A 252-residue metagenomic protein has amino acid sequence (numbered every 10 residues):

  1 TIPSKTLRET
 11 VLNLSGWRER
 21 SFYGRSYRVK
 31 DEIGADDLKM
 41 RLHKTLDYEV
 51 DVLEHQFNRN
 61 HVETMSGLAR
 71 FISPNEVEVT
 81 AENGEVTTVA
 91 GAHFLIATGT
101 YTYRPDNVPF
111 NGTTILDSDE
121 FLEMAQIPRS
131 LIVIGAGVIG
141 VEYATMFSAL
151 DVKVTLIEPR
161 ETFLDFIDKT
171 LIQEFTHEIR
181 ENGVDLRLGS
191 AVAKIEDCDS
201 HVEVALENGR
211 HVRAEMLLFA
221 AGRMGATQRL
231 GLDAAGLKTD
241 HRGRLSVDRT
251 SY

Functional and structural regions predicted by a protein language model:
I2-I127, R160-L164, T170-L171, E178-E181 (+2 more regions): Glycine-rich flavin
E63, K153, D185, K238: Residue-level detector of anion-binding/catalytic polar loops
L68-R70, G137, S190-A191: Conserved acidic residues
A69, T88-G99, V133-I134, V154 (+2 more regions): Short hydrophobic core segments
G99, D151, E181-G183, G236: Short glycine-rich hinge loops at helix-strand junctions in the catalytic core of two-component histidine kinases
N111-I127, H211-Y252: FAD-site-proximal beta/loop scaffold in flavoenzymes
A125-I167: Rossmann-like NAD(P)H-binding beta-loop-alpha module
T145, T176-H177: Alpha-helical segments flanking ligand/cofactor-binding loops in enzyme cores
